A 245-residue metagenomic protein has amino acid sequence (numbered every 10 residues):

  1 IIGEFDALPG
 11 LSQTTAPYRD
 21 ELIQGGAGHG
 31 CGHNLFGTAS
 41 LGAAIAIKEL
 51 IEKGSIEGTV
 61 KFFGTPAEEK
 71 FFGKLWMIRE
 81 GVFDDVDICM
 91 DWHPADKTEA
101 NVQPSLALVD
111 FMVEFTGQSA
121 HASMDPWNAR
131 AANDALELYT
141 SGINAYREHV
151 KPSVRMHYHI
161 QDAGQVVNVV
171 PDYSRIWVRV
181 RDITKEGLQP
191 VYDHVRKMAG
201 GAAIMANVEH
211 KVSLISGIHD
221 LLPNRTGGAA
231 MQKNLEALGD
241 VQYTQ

Functional and structural regions predicted by a protein language model:
I1-H29, T38, G42-G58: Acidic/His- and Gly-rich active-site-bordering loop/insert found across diverse amide/peptide-bond hydrolases
E4, H29-L35, H93, H121: Histidine-centered divalent metal-coordination motifs
E4-D6, A67, A95, I215: Active-site beta-loop-alpha junctions enriched in small/polar residues
D6-L8, E69, I183-K185: Short coil/turn motifs at secondary-structure junctions
G26-T38, P126-D134: Short, conserved micro-motifs enriched in small and acidic residues
L35-P104: Acidic/histidine-rich catalytic neighborhood of metal-dependent amide-processing enzymes
D85-Q245: Midchain, well-structured core segments that form catalytic/ion-binding scaffolds
